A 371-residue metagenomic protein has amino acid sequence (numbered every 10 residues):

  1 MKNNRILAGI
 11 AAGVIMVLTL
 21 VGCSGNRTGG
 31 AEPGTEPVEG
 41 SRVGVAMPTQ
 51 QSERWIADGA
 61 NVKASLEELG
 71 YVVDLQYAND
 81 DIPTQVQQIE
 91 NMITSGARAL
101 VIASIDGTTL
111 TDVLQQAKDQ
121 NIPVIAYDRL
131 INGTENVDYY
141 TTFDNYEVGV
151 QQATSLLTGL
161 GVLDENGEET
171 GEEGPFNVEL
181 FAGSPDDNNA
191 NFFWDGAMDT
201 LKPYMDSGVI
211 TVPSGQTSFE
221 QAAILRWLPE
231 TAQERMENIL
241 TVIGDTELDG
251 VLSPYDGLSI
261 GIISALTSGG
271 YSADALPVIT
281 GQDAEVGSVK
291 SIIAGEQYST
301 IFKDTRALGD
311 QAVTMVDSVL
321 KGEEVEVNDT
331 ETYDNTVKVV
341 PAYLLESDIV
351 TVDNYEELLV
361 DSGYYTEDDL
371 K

Functional and structural regions predicted by a protein language model:
K2-R5, C23-K371: A residue-level marker of the well-folded mature domains of exported/periplasmic proteins
R5-I15: Sec-dependent N-terminal signal peptides
L18-G22: C-terminal motif of bacterial Sec signal peptides marking the signal peptidase cleavage site
